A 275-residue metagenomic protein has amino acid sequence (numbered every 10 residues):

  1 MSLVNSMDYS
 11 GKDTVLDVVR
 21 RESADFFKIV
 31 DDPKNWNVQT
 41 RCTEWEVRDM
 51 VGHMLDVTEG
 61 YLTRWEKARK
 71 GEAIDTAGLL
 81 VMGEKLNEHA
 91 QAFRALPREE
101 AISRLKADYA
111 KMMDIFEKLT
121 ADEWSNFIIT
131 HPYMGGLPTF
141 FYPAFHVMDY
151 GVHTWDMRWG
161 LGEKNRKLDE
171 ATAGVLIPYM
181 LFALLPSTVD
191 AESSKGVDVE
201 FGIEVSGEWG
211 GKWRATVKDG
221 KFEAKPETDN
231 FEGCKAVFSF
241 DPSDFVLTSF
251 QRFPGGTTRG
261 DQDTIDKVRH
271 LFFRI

Functional and structural regions predicted by a protein language model:
M1-D13, Y61-K118, S125: Short, helix-capping/interhelical loops that line the mouth of catalytic, cofactor-, or ligand-binding pockets
L3-G52: An N-terminal domain-cap segment
S10-D13, D17, R41-R48, L96-E99 (+2 more regions): Short, solvent-exposed segments of well-ordered alpha helices
K34-V81, T130-V189: Short, contiguous alpha-helical
L96-V152, D156: Internal, conserved structured core segments that host functional sites
A173-V217: A glycine-rich beta-turn/hairpin centered on an aromatic-Pro dipeptide
V205-V237: Acidic/His-leaning functional-site neighborhoods
D229-I275: C-terminal interaction segments
